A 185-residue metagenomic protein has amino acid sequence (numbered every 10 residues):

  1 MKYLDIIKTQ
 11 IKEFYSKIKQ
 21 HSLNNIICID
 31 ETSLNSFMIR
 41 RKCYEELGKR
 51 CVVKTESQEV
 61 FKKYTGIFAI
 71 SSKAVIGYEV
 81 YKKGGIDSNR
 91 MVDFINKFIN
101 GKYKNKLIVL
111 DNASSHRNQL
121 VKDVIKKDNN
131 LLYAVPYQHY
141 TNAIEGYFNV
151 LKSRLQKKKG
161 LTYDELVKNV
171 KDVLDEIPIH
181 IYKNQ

Functional and structural regions predicted by a protein language model:
K2, L110-N112, L132-Q156: RNase H-like two-metal-ion nuclease catalytic core shared by retroviral integrases and related mobile-element nucleases
K8-N96: Extended, low-complexity cationic-aromatic segments
L23-I26, I144-Q185: C-terminal anion-handling pockets and recognition modules
L23-N25, K104-K106, N129: Short coil/turn segments at beta-strand junctions that form active-site/ligand-binding loops
D30, K104-R117, N142: Acidic/histidine-rich, metal-coordinating catalytic segments
N35-M38, I76, H116-N118, Y140-A143: Short catalytic/ligand-binding loop motif for oxyanion handling, primarily in non-cytosolic enzymes, centered on
M91, I95, N105-A113, L132-Y133: Single, function-defining residue in the core of a domain
N118-D128: Short, aromatic/basic amphipathic alpha-helical patches
